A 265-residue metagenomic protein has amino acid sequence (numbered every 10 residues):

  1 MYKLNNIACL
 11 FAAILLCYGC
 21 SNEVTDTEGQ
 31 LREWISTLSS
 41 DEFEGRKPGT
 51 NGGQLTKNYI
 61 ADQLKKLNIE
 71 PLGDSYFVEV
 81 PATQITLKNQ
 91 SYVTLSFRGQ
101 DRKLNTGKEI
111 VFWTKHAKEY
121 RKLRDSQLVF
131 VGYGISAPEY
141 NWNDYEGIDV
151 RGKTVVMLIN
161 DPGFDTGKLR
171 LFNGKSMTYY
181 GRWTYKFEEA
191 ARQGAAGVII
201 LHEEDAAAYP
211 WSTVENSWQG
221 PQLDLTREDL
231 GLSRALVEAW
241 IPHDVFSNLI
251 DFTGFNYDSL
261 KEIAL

Functional and structural regions predicted by a protein language model:
M1-A8: Bacterial N-terminal signal peptides that target proteins for export
L16-G19: C-terminal motif of bacterial Sec signal peptides marking the signal peptidase cleavage site
S21-T25: Bacterial lipoprotein signal-peptidase II cleavage site
D26-N51, L67, P71-L72, P242 (+1 more regions): N-terminal capping segment at the start of a domain
G29, E33-S36, Q54, N58-D62 (+4 more regions): Solvent-exposed, polar/charged alpha-helical surfaces in well-ordered, non-transmembrane soluble domains, broadly
E44-L169: Noncatalytic luminal/extracellular "stalk/propeptide" segments of secretory-pathway proteins
G132-E215: A conserved hydrophobic secondary-structure block that centers on an alpha-helix together with its immediately flanking
R192-D205, Y209, W218, L223-L265: Long, well-ordered, tryptophan-enriched scaffold segments
